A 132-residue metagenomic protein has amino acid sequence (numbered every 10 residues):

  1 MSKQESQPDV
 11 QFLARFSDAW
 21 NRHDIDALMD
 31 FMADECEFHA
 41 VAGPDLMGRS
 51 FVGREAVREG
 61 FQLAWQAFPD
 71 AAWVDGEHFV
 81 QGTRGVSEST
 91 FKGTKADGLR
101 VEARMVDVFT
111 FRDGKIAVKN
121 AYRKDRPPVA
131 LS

Functional and structural regions predicted by a protein language model:
M1-D34, L131-S132: Short, low-complexity N-terminal intrinsically disordered segments enriched in polar/charged residues
S2-P8, R58, Q62-S132: A beta-strand edge to alpha-helix "cap/lid" segment located at domain peripheries
F12-R22, P44-G48, L63-Q66, E88: Short, mixed-charge, low-aromatic patches
D18, R22-I25, P44, T94 (+2 more regions): Preference for short coil/turn "hinge" residues that link or interrupt alpha-helices
A27-G82: A solvent-exposed, acidic/Ser-Thr-rich amphipathic alpha-helical stretch
